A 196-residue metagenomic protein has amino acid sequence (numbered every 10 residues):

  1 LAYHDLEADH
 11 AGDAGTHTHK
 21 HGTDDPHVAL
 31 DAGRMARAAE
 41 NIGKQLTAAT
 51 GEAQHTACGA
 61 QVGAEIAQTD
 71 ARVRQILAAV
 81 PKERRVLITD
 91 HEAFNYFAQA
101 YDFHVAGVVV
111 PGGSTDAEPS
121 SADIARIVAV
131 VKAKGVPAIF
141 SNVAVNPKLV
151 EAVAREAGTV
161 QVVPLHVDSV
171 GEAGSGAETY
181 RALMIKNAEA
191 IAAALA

Functional and structural regions predicted by a protein language model:
L1-A196: Extracytoplasmic metal-acquisition and chelation regions
